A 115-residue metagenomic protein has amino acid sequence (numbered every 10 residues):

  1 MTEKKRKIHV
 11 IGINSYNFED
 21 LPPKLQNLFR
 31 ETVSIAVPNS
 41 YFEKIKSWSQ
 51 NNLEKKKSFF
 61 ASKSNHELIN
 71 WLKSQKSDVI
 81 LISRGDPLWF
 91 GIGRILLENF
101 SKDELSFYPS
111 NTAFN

Functional and structural regions predicted by a protein language model:
M1-N115: Class I S-adenosyl-L-methionine
